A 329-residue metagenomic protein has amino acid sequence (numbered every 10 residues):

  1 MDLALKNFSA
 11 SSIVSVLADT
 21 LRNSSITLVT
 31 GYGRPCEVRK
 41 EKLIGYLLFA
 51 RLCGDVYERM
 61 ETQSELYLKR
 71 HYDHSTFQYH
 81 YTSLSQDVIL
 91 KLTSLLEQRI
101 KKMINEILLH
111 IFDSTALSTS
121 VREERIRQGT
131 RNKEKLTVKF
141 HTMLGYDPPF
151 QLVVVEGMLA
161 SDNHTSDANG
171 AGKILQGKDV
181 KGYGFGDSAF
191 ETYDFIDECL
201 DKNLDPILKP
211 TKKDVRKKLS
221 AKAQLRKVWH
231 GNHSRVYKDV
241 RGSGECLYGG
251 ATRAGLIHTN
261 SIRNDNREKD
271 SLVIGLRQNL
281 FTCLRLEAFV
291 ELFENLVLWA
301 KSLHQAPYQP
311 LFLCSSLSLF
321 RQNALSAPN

Functional and structural regions predicted by a protein language model:
M1-D19, L108, R235-Y248: An acidic intrinsically disordered interaction segment
D2-F49: Basic, short loop/linker segments at the boundary and entry of helix-turn-helix/winged-helix-like folds
L28, P35-G45, F49-L52, Q86 (+1 more regions): Polybasic low-complexity intrinsically disordered regions
L52-L66: Short, charged amphipathic recognition helices of the HTH superfamily and cognate SANT/SANTA-like modules
S64-Q78: Short, basic interhelical loop/turn and adjoining N-cap of the next helix at nucleic-acid- or acidic-partner-contacting
Y81: DNA major-groove recognition helix of helix-turn-helix
A189, Y193-R253: Helix-centered, glycine/charged polyanion-binding patches within enzymatic domains that contact phosphate-containing
W229, H233-N329: Basic, amphipathic alpha-helical segments enriched in Lys/Arg and hydrophobic/aromatic residues
